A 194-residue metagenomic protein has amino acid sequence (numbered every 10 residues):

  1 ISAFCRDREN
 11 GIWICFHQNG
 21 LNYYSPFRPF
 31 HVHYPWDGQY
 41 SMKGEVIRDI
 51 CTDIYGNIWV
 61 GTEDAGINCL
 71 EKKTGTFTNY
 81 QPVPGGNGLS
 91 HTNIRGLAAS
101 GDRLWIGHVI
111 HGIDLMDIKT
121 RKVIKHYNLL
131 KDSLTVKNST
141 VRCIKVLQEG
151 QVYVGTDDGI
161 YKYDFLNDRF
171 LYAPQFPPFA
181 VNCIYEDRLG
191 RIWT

Functional and structural regions predicted by a protein language model:
I1-T194: Carboxylate-rich, polar loop motifs that coordinate divalent cations or form catalytic acidic clusters
